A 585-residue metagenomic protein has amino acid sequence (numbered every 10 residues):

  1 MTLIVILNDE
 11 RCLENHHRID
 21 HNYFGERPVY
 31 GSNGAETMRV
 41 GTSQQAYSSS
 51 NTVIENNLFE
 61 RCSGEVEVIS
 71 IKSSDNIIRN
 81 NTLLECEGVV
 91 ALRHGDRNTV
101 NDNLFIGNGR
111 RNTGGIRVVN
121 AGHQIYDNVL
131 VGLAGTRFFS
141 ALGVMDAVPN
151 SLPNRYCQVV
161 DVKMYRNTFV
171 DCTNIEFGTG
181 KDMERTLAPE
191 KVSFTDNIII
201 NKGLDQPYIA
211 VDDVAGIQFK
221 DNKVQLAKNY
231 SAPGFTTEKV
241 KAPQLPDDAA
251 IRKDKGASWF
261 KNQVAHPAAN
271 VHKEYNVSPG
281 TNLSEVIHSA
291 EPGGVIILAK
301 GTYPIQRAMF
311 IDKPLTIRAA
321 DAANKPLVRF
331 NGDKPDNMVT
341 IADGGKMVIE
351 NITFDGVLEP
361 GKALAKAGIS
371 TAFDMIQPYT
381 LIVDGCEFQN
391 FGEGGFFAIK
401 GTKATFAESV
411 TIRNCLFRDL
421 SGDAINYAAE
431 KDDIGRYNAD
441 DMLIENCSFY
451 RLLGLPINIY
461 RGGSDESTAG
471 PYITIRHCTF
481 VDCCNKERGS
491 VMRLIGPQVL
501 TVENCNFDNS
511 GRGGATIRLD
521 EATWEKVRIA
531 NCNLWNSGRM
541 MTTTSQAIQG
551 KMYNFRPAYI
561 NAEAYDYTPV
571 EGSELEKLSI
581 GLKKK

Functional and structural regions predicted by a protein language model:
M1-G234, N331-T340, D355-L381, F388-I548 (+1 more regions): Glycine- and acidic/polar-rich repeat regions and solenoidal domains
N8-E14, Y30-G31, Q158, Q244-H266 (+5 more regions): Extracellular polysaccharide-degrading/modifying enzymes targeting complex plant/algal/animal polysaccharides
N112, E190, P292-G294, K313: Short coil/turn segments at beta-strand junctions that form active-site/ligand-binding loops
Y156, L226, Y230-F260, N270 (+2 more regions): C-terminal accessory segments
I198-E274, S284, V295, P304-I311 (+1 more regions): C-terminal amphipathic "assembly/sorting" segment characterized by alternating charged and hydrophobic residues
P267-I305, Y567, G572-K584: Acidic Gly/Asp/Thr-rich repetitive segments characteristic of extracellular carbohydrate-active and adhesion proteins
V295, P304-G332, T340-I352, I382-D384 (+2 more regions): Beta-solenoid repeat scaffold
G301-T302, D321-N324, R512, N536-R539: Acidic glycine-/aspartate-rich tracts in secreted/extracellular proteins
